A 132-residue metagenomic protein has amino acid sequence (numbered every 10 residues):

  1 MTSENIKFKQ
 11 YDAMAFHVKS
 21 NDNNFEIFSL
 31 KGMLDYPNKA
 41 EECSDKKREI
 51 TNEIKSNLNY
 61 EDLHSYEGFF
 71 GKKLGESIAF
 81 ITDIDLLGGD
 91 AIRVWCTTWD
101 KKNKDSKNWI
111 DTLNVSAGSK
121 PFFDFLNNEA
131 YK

Functional and structural regions predicted by a protein language model:
M1-F25, N114-K132: N-terminal leader/targeting segments
N23-I27, G89-I92: Coil-to-beta-strand transition motifs
N24-N38: Acidic/histidine-rich, surface-exposed loop or edge segments in extracytoplasmic proteins
L34-K132: Non-cytosolic coordination micro-motifs
